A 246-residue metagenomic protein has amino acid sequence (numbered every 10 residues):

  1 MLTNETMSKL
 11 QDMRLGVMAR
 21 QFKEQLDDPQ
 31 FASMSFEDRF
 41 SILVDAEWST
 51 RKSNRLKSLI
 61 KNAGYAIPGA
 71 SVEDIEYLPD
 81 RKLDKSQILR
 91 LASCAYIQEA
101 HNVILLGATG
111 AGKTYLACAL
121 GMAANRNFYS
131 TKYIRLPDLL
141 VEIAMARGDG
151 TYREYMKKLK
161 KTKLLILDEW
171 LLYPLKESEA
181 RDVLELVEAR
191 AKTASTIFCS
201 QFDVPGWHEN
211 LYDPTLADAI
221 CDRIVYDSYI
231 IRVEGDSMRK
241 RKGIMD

Functional and structural regions predicted by a protein language model:
M1-R20: Charged, compositionally biased N-terminal leader segments and the immediate start of the first structured element
D12, P29-M34, A46, Y65 (+5 more regions): Conserved phosphate/pyrophosphate-binding and hydrolysis machinery centered on Walker-type P-loop NTPases, extending
L15-P68: Interdomain "pre-motor" coupling segment immediately N-terminal to P-loop NTPase/helicase cores
F22, L139-K160, W170-D246: Replace "adjacent to P-loop NTPase cores in ATP/GTP-dependent enzymes" with "adjacent to NTP-binding cores
S53-L106: Extended interfacial segments that mediate partner engagement and assembly in macromolecular machines
L83-K161: Conserved P-loop
L164: Walker B motif beta-strand of ABC-family P-loop ATPases
